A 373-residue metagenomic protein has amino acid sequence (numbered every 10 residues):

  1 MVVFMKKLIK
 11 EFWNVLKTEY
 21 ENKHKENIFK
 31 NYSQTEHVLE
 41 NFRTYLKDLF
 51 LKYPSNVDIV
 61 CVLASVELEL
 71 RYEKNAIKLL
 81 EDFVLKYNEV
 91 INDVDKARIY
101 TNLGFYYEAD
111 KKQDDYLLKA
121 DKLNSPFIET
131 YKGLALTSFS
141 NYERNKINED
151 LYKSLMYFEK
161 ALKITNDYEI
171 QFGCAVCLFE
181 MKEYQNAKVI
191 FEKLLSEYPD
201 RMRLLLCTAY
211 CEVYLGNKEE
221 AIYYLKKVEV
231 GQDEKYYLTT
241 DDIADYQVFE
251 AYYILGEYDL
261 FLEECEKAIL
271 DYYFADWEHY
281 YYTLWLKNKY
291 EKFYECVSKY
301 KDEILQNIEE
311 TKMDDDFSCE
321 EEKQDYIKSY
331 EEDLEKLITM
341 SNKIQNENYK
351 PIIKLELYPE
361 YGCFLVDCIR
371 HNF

Functional and structural regions predicted by a protein language model:
Y20, S33-V38, F42, E229-F373: Eukaryotic alpha-helical solenoid repeat scaffolds
E21-N31, S55-R71, V94-Y106, G133-L136: Non-membrane alpha-helical segments in proteins
K47-P54, L85-I91, D121-P126, E159-I164 (+4 more regions): Solenoid-like repeat scaffolds
D58, V94-R98, F127-E129, L136 (+5 more regions): Start-of-helix register in tetratricopeptide repeats
